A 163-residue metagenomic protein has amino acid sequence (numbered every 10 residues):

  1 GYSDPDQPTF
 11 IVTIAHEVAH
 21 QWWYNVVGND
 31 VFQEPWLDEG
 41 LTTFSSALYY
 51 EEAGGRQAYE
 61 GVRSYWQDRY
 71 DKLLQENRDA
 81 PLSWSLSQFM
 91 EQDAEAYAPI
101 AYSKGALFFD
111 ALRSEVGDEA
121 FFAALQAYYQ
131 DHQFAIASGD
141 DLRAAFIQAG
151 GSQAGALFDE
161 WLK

Functional and structural regions predicted by a protein language model:
G1-Q67, L125: Zinc-dependent metallopeptidase catalytic helix centered on the HExxH motif and its immediate flanking segment
D4-D6, R69-L73, G105-L107, I136: A broad, low-specificity signal for short, low-complexity segments enriched in glycine/proline and polar/charged
P8, L37-G40, N77, S103-L107: Short, solvent-exposed loop/turn segments at the edges of secondary structure
E52-E60, M90-E91, A96-K163: Amphipathic alpha-helical substructures
G54-A58, Y70-P81: Proline-centered turn/helix-capping motifs that create local helix->coil transitions or kinks
R78-E95: The feature captures the short pre-catalytic strand/loop hairpin that immediately precedes and shapes the active-site
